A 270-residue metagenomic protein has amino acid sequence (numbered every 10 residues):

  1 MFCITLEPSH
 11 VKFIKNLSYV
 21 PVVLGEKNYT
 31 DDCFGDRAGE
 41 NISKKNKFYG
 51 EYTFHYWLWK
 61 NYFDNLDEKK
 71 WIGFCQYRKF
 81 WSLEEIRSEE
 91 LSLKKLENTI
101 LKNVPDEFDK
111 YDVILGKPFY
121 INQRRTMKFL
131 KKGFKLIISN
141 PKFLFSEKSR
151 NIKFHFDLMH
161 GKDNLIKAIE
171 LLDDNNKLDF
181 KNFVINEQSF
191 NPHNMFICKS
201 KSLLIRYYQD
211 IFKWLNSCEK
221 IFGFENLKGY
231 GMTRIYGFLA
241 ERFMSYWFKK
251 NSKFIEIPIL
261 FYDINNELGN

Functional and structural regions predicted by a protein language model:
M1-N270: ER/Golgi luminal nucleotide-sugar-dependent glycosyltransferases, focusing on the catalytic module
